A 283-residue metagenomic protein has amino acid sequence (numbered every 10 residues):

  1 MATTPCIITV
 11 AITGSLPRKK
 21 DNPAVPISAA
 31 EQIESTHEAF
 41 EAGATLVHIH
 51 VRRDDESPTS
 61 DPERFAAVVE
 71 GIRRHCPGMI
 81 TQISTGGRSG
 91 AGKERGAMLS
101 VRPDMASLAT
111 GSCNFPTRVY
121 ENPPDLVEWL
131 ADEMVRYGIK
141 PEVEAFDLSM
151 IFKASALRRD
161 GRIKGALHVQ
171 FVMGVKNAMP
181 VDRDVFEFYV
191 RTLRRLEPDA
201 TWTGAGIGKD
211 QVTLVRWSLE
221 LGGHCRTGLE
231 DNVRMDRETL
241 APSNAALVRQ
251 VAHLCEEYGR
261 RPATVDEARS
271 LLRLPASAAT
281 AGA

Functional and structural regions predicted by a protein language model:
M1-A24, S107-N114: N-terminal small/glycine-rich loop or linker at the start of catalytic domains across soluble metabolic enzymes
V10, S57-I83, W129-R136, Y189-P198 (+1 more regions): Alpha-helix-loop-beta-strand connector modules within alpha/beta enzyme cores
K20, T45-V68, F115, V172-M173 (+2 more regions): Glycine-rich, proline-tolerant flexible connector loops at the mouths of alpha/beta enzymes
A29, T59-E121: Active-site beta->alpha loop and helix N-cap motifs at the rims of alpha/beta catalytic domains
Q32, A39, H50, A106 (+4 more regions): Conserved, mostly hydrophobic/aromatic
A44-R53, T81-T85, E144, A268: Short beta-strand segments at enzyme active-site cores
M105-L229, A241-P242, A246: Catalytic alpha/beta core domains of metabolic enzymes, predominantly
R191-R194, R216-A283: Structured C-terminal cap/extension of enzyme domains
